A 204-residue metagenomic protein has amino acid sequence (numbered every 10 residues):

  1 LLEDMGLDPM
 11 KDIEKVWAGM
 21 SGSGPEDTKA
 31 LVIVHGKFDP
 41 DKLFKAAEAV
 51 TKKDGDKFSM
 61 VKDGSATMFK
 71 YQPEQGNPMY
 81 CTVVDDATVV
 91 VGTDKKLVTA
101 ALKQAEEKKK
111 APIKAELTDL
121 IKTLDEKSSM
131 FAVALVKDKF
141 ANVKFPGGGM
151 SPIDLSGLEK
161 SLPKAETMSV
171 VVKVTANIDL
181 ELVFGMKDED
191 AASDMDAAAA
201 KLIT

Functional and structural regions predicted by a protein language model:
L2-D119, V171-V174, E181-D196: Single conserved position on a long alpha-helix in the C-terminal lobe of the eukaryotic protein kinase
K122-T204: Leucine-rich, highly hydrophobic segment in Treponema pallidum outer-membrane-associated proteins
